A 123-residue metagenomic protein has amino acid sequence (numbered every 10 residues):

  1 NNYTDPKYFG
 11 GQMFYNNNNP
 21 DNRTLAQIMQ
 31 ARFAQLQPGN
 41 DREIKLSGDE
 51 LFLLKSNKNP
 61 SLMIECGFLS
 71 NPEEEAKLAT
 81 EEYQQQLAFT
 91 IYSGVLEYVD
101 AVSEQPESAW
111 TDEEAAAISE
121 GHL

Functional and structural regions predicted by a protein language model:
N1-L123: Active-site-proximal helix/loop segments of hydrolytic enzymes
